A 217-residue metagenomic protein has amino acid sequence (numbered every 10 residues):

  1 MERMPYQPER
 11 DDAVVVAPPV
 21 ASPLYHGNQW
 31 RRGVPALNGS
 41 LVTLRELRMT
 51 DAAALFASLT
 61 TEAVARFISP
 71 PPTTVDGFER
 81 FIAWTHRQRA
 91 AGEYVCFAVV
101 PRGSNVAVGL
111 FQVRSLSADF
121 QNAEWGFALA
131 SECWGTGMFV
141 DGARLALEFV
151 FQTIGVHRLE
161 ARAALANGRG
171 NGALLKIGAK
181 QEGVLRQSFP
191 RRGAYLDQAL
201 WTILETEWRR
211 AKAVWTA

Functional and structural regions predicted by a protein language model:
M1-A63, C96, V100-A217: Acyl-donor (CoA/ACP) binding surface of acyl/acetyltransferases
A63-W84, V95-F97: Conserved GNAT-fold acetyl-CoA-binding loop/helix
W84-Q88, F149: A generic secondary-structure signal
R87-G92, A179: Short loop/turn motifs at secondary-structure junctions and domain boundaries
